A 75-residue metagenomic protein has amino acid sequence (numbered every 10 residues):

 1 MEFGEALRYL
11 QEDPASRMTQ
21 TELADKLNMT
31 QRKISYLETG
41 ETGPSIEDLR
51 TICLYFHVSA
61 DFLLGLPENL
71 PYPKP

Functional and structural regions predicted by a protein language model:
M1-S16: A short, Lys/Arg-rich alpha-helix, primarily the initiator
Q11, A24, C53: The alpha-helix within a helix-turn-helix
E12, S35, T39-E41, E68: Residue-level detection of the helix-turn-helix DNA-binding "recognition helix"
S16-M18, P44-E47: Residue-level signal for the short linker/turn that defines the boundary of a DNA-recognition helix
S16-T39: Short alpha-helical DNA-recognition segment
N28, E47-F62: DNA major-groove recognition helix of helix-turn-helix/homeodomain DNA-binding modules
R32, T42, D61: Key DNA-contact positions within bacterial/archaeal DNA-binding proteins
L54, L64-P75: Short, charged recognition helix plus adjacent turn of helix-turn-helix-like nucleic-acid-binding domains
